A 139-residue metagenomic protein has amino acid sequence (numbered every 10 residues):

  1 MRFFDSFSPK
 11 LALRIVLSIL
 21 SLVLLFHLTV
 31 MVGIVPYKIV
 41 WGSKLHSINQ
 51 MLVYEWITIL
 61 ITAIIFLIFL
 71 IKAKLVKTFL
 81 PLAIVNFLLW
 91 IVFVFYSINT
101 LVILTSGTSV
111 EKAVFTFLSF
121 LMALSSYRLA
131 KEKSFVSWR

Functional and structural regions predicted by a protein language model:
R2-L13, T29-Y54: Interfacial loop at the N-terminal end of multi-pass membrane proteins
L11-F26, F120-M122: Alpha-helical transmembrane segments of integral membrane proteins, especially early/N-terminal helices
L22, T29-M31, H46-K74, W90-V94: Core segments of alpha-helical transmembrane spans in multipass integral membrane proteins
L67-L70, L104, Y127: Membrane-embedded alpha-helical segments of multi-pass transporters/permeases
L75-L89: Loop-to-transmembrane helix junctions at the membrane interface
N86-V102: Hydrophobic alpha-helical membrane segments
I98-V114: Membrane-helix boundary connector in multi-pass membrane proteins
L121-R139: Membrane-water interface at the C-terminal end of transmembrane alpha helices
